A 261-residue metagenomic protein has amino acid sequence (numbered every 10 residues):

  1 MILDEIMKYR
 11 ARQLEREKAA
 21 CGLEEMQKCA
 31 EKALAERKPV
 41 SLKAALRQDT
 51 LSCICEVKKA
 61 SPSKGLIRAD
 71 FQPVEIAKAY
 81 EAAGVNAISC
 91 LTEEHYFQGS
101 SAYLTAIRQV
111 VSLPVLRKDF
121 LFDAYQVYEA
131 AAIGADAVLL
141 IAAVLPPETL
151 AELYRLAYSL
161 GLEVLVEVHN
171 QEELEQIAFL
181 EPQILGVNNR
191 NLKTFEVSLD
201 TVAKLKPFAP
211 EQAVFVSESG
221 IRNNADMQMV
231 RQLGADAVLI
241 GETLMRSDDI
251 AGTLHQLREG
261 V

Functional and structural regions predicted by a protein language model:
I2-R68: An N-cap/entry alpha-helix motif that binds or orients negatively charged groups
I6, C55, Y80, I88 (+5 more regions): Conserved, mostly hydrophobic/aromatic
Y9, K58-A60, E93, F120 (+5 more regions): Active-site beta-loop-alpha junctions enriched in small/polar residues
V57, K64-L165, Q171-Q176, V202-L205: N-terminal active-site wall of soluble small-molecule enzyme domains
F122-I133, H169-L180, S217, I221-I240: Catalytic cores of alpha/beta
E129-T149, V187-F195, A235-T253: Glycine-rich phosphate-binding active-site loops on the catalytic face of alpha/beta enzymes
I184-D226, R231-I240: Catalytic-face loop-and-helix region of soluble metabolic enzyme cores
K204-F208, R231, R246-V261: C-terminal helical cap(s) of enzyme catalytic domains, especially alpha/beta-barrels
